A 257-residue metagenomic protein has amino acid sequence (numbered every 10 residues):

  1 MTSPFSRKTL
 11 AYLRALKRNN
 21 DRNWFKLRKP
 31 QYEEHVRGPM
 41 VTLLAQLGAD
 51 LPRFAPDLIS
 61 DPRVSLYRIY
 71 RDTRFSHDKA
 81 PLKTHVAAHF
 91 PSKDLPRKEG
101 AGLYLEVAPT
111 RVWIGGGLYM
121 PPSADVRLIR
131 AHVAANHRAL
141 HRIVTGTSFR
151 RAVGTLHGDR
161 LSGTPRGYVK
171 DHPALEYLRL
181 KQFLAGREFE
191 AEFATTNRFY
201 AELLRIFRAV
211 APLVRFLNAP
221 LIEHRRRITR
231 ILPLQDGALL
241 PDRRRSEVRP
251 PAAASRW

Functional and structural regions predicted by a protein language model:
M1-A15, L44, T145-G146, V153-W257: Long, solvent-exposed, polar/charged low-complexity segments
R14-I69: Active-site acidic/histidine clusters and adjacent loop/turn architecture that either coordinate catalytic ions
R18, A108-T110, E190: Short connector loops/turns at beta-strand edges and beta->alpha or beta->beta junctions
Y32, V36, M40, V126-I129 (+5 more regions): Amphipathic alpha-helical coiled-coil segments
A49-F75, R227-D242: Charge-rich, acidic-biased intrinsically disordered regions
P56, S60-P96, G100, R142-R160: Soluble extramembrane domains of integral membrane proteins
R74-A134: Aromatic- and glycine-enriched beta-alpha-beta binding-site module
V107-Y168: Compact, glycine/acidic-enriched structural inserts
